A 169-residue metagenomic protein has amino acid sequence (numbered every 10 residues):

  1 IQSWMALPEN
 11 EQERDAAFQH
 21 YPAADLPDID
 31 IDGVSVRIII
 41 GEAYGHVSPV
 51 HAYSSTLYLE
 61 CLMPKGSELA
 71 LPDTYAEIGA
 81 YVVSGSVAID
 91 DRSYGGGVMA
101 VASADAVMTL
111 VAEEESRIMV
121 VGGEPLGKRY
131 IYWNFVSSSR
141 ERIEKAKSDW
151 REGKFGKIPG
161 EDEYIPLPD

Functional and structural regions predicted by a protein language model:
I1-D169: Jelly-roll (double-stranded beta-helix
